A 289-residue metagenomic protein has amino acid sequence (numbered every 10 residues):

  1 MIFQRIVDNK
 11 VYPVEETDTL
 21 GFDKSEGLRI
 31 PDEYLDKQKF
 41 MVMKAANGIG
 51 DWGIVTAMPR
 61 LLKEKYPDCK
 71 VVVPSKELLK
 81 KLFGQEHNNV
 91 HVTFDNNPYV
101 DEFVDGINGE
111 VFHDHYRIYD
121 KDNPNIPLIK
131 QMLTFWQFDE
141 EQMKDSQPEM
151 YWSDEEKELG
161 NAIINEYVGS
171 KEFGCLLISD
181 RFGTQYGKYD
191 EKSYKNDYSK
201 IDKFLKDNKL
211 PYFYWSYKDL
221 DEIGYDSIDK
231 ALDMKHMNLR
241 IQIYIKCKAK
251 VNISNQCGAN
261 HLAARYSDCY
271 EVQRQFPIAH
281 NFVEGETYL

Functional and structural regions predicted by a protein language model:
I2-N9, E15-L289: Catalytic machinery of carbohydrate-active enzymes, primarily nucleotide-sugar-dependent glycosyltransferases
